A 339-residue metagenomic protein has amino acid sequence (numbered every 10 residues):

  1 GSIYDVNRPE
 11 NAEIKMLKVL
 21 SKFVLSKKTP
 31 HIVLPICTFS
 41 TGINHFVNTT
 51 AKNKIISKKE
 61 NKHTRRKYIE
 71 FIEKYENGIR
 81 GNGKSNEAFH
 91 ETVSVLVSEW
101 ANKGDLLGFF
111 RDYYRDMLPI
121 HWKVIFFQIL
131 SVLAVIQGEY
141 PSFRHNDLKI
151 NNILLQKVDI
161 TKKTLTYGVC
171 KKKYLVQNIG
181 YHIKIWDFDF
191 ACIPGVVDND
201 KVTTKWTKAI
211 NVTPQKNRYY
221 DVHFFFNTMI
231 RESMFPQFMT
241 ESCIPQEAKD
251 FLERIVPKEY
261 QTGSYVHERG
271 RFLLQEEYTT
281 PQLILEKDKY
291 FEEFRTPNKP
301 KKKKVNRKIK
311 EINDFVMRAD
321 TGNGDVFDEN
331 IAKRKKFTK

Functional and structural regions predicted by a protein language model:
G1, S40-I43, A101-D105, I160 (+2 more regions): Conserved beta-strand elements of beta-rich interaction domains across eukaryotes, especially beta-propellers
G1-I3, V47-A51, F109-Y114, V196-K201 (+1 more regions): Short coil/turn segments at secondary-structure boundaries
G1-L34, T38-V47: ATP-binding glycine-rich loop module of kinase domains
L20, Y113-H145, I150, D159-I160: Conserved kinase catalytic-core helix
T29-L34, T92-L96, F127, E139-N151 (+2 more regions): Core residues of folded domains in eukaryotic genome-function proteins
P30-P119: Conserved structural core of kinase catalytic domains
S142-R218: Catalytic activation segment of kinase domains across protein kinase-like and atypical kinase folds
D200, A209-K339: Helical subdomain adjoining the active site within ATP-dependent kinase catalytic cores
